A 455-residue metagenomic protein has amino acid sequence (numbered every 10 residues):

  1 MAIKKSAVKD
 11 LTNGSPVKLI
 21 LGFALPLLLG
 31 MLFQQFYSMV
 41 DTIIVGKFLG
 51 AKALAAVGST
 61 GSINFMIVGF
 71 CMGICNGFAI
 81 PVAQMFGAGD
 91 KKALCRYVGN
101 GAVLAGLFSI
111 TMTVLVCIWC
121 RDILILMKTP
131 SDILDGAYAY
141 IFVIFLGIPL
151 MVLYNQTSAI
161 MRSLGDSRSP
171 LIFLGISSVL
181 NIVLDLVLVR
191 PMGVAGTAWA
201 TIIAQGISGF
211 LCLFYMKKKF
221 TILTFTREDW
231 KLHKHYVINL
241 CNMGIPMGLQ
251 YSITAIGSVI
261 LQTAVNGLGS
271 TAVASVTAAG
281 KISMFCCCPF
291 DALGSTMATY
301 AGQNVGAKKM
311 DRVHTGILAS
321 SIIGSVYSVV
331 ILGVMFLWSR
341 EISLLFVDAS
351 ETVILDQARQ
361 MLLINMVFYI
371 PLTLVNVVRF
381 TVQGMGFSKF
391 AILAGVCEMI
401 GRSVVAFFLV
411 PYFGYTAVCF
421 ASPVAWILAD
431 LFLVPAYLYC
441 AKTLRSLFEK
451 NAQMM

Functional and structural regions predicted by a protein language model:
M1-A24, V82-G147, V183, V189-I245 (+2 more regions): Short alpha-helical transmembrane segments in multi-pass integral membrane proteins
N13, V17-F36, V40, I63 (+8 more regions): Residue-level signal for short hydrophobic patches within transmembrane helices of multi-pass membrane transporters
G22-D41, V143, Y154, S177 (+3 more regions): Transmembrane helical elements of multi-pass membrane transporters/channels
M31-Q35, G69, S109, T113 (+9 more regions): Residue-level hotspots within the lipid-embedded alpha helices of multi-pass solute transporters
L32, F36-A55, L124-S131, V187-M192 (+5 more regions): Helix-terminus/linker motif at the lipid-water interface of multi-pass membrane proteins
M39-T42, V114, Q156-I160, I182-V187 (+6 more regions): Alpha-helical transmembrane segments of multipass membrane proteins
L54-V114, M151-P170, S275-S339, L372-G386 (+1 more regions): Small-residue-rich hydrophobic transmembrane alpha-helices
C75, V143-R162, P170-N181, T197-C212 (+4 more regions): Short runs within selected transmembrane alpha-helices of multi-pass transporters and secretion channels
